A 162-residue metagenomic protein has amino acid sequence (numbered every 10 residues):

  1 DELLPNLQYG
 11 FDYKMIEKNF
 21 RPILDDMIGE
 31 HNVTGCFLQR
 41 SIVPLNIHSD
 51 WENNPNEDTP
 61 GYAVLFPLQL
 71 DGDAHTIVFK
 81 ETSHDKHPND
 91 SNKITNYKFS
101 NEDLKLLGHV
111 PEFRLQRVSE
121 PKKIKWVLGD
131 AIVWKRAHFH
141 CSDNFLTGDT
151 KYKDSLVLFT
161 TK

Functional and structural regions predicted by a protein language model:
D1-I47, T82: Non-heme Fe(II)/2-oxoglutarate
I42-H138, D143-K162: Catalytic core of non-heme Fe(II) oxygenases with the double-stranded beta-helix
